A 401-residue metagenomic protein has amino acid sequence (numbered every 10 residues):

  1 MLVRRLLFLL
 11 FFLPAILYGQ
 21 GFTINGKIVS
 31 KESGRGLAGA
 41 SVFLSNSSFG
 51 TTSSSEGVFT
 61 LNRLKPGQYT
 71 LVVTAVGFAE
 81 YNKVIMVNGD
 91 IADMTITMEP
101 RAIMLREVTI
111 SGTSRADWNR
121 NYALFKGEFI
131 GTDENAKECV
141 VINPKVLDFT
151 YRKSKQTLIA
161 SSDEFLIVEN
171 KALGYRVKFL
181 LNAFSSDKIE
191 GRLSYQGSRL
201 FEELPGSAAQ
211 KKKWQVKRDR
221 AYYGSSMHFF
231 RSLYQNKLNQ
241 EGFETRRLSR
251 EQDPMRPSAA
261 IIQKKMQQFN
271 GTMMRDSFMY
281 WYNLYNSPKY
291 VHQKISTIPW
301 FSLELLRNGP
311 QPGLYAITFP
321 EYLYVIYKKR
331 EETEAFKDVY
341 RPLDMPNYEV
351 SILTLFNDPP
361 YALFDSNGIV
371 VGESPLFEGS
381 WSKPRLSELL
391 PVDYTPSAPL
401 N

Functional and structural regions predicted by a protein language model:
I16-T23, T97-P100: Beta-strand-rich domain onsets/edges
F22-I24, K31-N46, D117: Short, ordered, surface-exposed loop/turn motifs in non-cytosolic proteins
I24-S30, G57-F59, I96, E107-V108: A short, amphipathic beta-strand motif
L44, V72-K83: A short, solvent-exposed loop/turn motif at the edges and junctions of modular extracellular/periplasmic domains
S47-V58: Short, acidic Ser/Thr/Gly-rich low-complexity loop/linker segments typical of extracellular and cell-surface proteins
T51-T52, A79-M94: Structured interaction patches on ligand/partner-binding surfaces of diverse proteins
P66-Q68: A glycine-anchored, Pro-Gly-centered beta-turn/N-cap motif
T97-N401: Surface-exposed, low-complexity/disordered segments and acidic/polar micro-motifs at processing/linker regions
